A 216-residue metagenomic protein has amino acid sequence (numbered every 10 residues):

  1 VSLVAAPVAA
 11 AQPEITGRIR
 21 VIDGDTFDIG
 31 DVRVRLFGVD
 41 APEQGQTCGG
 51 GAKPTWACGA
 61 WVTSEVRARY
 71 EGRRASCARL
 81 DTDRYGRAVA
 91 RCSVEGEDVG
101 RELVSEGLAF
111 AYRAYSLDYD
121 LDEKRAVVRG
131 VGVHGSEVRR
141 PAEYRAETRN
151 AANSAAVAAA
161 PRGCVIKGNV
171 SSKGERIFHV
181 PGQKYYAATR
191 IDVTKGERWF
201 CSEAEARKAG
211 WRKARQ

Functional and structural regions predicted by a protein language model:
V1-A5: Bacterial N-terminal signal peptides
A10-A111: Electropositive
G49, C58-W61, A88, C92 (+5 more regions): Charge-rich, low-complexity amphipathic helices in intrinsically disordered tails/linkers adjacent to domains
W56, A60, S116, G196-E197: Short alpha-helix boundary/capping motifs
V62-V66, E95, V99, V104 (+4 more regions): Stable alpha-helical elements in mature extracytoplasmic
F110-A114, V128-Q216: Mature, structured domains enriched in cysteine- and short glycine motifs
